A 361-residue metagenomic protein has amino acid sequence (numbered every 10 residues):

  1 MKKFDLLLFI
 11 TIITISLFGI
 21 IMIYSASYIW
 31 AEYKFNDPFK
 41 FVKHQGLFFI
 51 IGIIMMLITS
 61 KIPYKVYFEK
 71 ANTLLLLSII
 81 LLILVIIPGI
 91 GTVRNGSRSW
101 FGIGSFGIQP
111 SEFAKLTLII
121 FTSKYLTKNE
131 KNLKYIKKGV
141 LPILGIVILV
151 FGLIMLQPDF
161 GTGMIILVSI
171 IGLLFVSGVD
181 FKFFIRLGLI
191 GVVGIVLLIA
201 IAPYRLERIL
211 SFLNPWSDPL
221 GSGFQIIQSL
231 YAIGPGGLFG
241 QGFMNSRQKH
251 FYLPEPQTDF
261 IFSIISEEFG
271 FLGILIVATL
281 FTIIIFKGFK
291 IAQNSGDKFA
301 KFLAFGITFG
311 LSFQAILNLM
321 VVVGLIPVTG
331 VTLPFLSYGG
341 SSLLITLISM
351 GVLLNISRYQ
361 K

Functional and structural regions predicted by a protein language model:
K2-I15, I21-M22, A26-Q157, P219 (+5 more regions): Membrane-helix boundary/helix-loop-helix interface segments in multi-pass membrane proteins
L47-M55, E268-I285: Hydrophobic alpha-helical transmembrane segments
I54, I62, F121, V196 (+4 more regions): Transmembrane alpha-helix boundary/anchor motif
N72-I79, K137-M155, F160-A200: Hydrophobic alpha-helical segments of polytopic membrane proteins
T92-W100, G104-G107, F183-I276, G296-A300: Hydrophobic, glycine- and aromatic-enriched re-entrant/interface helices and adjoining loop segments
L126, M164-F183, M244-G273, V331-L347: Interfacial segments of multi-pass membrane proteins
K128, N132-V140, F183, F289-F309: Membrane-interface helix-loop-helix junctions at transmembrane boundaries of multi-pass membrane enzymes, predominantly
I291-G330, L336: Loop-to-helix entry and N-terminal half of a specific, functionally important transmembrane alpha helix in multi-pass
